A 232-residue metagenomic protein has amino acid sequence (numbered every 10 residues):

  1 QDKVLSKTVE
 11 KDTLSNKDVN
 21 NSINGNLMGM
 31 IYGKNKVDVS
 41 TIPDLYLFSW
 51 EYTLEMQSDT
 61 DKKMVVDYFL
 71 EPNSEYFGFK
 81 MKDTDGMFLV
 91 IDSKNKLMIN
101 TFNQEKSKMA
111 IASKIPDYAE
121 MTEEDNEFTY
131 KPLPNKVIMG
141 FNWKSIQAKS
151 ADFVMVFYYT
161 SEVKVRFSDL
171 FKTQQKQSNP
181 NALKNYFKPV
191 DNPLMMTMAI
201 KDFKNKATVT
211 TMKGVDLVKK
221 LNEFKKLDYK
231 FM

Functional and structural regions predicted by a protein language model:
D2-M232: Extended soluble regions of mature proteins
